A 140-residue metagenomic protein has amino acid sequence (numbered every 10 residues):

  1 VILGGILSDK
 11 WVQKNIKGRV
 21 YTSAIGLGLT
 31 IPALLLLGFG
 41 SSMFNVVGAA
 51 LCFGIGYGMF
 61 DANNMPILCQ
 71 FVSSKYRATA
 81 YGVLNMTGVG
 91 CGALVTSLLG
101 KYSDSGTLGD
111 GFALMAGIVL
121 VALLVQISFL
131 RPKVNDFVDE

Functional and structural regions predicted by a protein language model:
V1, F71-S105: A late C-terminal transmembrane helix in Major Facilitator Superfamily
L7-S8, V12, L99-T107: Interfacial helix-cap and linker-helix signal at transmembrane-aqueous boundaries of multi-pass secondary transporters
K10-G26: Cytoplasmic membrane-interface "Motif A"-like loop-to-helix N-cap segments of 12-TM Major Facilitator Superfamily
G18-Y21, K101-I118: A membrane-interface helix-boundary motif in multi-pass transporters
L29, C52, L84-C91, V121: Small/hydrophobic positions within alpha-helical transmembrane segments of multi-pass membrane transporters
I31-F39, M115-E140: Multi-pass alpha-helical transporter architecture, strongest for 12-TM Major Facilitator/SLC carriers used
M43-M59: Hydrophobic core of transmembrane alpha-helices in multi-pass small-molecule transporters, especially MFS/SLC-type
M59-V72: Intracellular juxtamembrane helix-capping segments at the cytosolic ends of symmetry-related transmembrane helices
